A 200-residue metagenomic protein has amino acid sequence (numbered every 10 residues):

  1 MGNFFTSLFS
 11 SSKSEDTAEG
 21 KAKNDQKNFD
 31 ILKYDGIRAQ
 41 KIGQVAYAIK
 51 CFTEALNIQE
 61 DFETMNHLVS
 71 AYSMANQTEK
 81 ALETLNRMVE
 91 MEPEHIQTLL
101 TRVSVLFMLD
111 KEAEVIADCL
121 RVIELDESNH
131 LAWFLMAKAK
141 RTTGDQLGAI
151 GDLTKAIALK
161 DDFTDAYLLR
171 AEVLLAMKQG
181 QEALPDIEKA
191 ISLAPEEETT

Functional and structural regions predicted by a protein language model:
L8, S12-I31: TPR-adjacent "capping" and linker segments in tetratricopeptide-repeat scaffold/adaptor proteins
Q26, Q59-E60, P93, E127 (+2 more regions): Short coil turns that delineate tetratricopeptide repeat
F29-D30, F62-T64, I96-Q97, H130-L131 (+2 more regions): Helix-start (N-cap) detector for alpha-helical repeat units in TPR-like alpha-solenoids, especially tetratricopeptide
Y34, H67-L68, T101, L135 (+1 more regions): Canonical tetratricopeptide repeat
I42-K50, A75-R87, L109-R121, T142-K155 (+1 more regions): Structural signature of tandem alpha-helical TPR/SEL1-like repeats, specifically the intra-repeat loop/turn
K50-A75: Short, charge-rich amphipathic alpha-helical segments embedded in non-transmembrane helical bundles/solenoids
